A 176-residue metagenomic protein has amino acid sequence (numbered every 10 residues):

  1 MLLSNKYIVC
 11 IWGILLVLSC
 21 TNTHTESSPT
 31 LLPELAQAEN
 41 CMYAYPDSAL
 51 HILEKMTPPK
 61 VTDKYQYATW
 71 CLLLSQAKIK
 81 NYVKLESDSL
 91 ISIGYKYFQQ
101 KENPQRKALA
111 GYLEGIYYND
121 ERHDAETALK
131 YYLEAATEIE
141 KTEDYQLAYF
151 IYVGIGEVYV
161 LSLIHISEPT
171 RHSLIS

Functional and structural regions predicted by a protein language model:
C10-L18: Bacterial N-terminal signal peptides
C20-L73, K80, K84-D88, P104-R106: N-terminal leader/linker segments that initiate helical-solenoid repeat arrays
E54-P59, S92-E102, L133-E143, R171: Amphipathic alpha-helical segments of tetratricopeptide repeats
N81, E121-R122, T142, S162: Structural motif corresponding to the intra-repeat A-B loop/turn of tetratricopeptide repeats
I164-S176: Single conserved hydrophobic/aromatic residue that forms the stacking wall/gate of nucleotide- or nucleobase-binding
